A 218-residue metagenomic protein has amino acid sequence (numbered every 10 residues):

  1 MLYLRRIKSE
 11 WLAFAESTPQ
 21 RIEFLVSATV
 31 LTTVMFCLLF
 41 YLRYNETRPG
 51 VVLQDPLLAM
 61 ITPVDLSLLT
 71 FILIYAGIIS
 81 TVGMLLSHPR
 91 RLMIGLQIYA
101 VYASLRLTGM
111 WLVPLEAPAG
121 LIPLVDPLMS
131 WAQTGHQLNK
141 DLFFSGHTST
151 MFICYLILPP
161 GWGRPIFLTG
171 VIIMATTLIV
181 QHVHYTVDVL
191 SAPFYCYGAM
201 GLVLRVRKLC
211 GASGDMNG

Functional and structural regions predicted by a protein language model:
M1-I78, L115: N-terminal transmembrane-helix/juxtamembrane module of multi-pass inner/ER membrane proteins
I22-V30, M93-I98, I166-T169, V187: Alpha-helical transmembrane segments of integral membrane proteins
V30-L38, L42, L105-M110, Y195-M200: Alpha-helical transmembrane segments of multipass membrane proteins
N45-L53, L86-R164, V171, C210-G218: Membrane-interface loops
L73-R90: Internal transmembrane alpha-helix with an interfacial aromatic "cap," most often the third helix
T134-K140, I179-V187: Membrane-interface helix caps and helix-loop-helix hairpins in membrane proteins
T150-M151, H184-L204: Alpha-helical transmembrane segments that form the membrane-embedded catalytic/substrate-binding core of multi-pass
V171-I179: Membrane-interface alpha helices of multi-pass inner-membrane proteins
